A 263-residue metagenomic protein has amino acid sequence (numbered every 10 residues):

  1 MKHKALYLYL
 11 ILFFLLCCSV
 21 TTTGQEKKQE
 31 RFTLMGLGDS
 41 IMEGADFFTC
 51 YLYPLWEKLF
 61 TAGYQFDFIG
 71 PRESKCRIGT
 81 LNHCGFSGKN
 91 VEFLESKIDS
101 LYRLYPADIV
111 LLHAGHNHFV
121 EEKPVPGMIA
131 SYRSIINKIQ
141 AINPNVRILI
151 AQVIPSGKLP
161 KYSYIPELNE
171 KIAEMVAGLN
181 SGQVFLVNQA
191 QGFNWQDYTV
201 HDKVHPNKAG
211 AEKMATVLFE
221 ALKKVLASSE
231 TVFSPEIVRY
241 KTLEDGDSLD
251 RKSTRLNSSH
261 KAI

Functional and structural regions predicted by a protein language model:
M1-K28: Bacterial Sec-dependent N-terminal signal peptides
T21-R31, E230-S248: Sec-dependent signal peptide cleavage junction
T33-M35, I41-A130, L159-E170: Conserved SGNH/GDSL esterase-like catalytic core that processes O-acyl groups on lipids and polysaccharides
L37-G38, I69, A151, N257: Short hydrophobic segments within beta-strands
P71-L94, L186-P206, G210: Divalent cation-coordinating acidic motifs and surrounding scaffolds that mediate Ca2+/Mg2+/Mn2+/Zn2+-dependent binding
V125, I129, K208-F219: Short, amphipathic alpha-helical "lid/cap" segments that border enzyme active or binding sites
R147-Q152, Y164-H201, E212-E236: Extracellular serine-dependent O-acyl
D250-K252, L256-I263: Single conserved hydrophobic/aromatic residue that forms the stacking wall/gate of nucleotide- or nucleobase-binding
